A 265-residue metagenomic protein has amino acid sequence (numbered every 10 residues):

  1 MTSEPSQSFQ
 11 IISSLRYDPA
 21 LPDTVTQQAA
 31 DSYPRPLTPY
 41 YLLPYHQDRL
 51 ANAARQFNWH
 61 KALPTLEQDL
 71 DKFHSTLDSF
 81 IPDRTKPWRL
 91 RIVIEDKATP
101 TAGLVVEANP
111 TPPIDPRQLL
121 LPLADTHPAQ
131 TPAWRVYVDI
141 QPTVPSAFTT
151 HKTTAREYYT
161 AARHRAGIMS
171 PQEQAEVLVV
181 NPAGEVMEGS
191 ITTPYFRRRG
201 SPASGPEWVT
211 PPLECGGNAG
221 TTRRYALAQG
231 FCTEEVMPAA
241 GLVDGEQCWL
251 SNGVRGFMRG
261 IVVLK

Functional and structural regions predicted by a protein language model:
M1-S79, P87-R89, E95-K265: Helix-start/capping segments and mature chain N-termini
P82: N-terminal phosphate-binding caps/lids of nucleotide- and nucleic-acid-binding domains
